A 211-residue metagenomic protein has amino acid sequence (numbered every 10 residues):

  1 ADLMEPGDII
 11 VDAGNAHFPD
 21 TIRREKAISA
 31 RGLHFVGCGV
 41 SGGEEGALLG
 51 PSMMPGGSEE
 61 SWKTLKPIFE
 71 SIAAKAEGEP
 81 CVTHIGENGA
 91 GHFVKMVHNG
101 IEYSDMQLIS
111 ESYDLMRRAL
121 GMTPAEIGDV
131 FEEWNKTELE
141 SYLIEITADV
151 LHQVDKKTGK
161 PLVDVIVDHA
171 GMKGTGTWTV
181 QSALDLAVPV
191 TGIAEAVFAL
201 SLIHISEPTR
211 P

Functional and structural regions predicted by a protein language model:
E5-I9, G14-W62: Rossmann-fold NAD(P)-binding glycine/threonine-rich loop
G42-L49, A74-Y103, L120-L139, L143-I144 (+4 more regions): Conserved Rossmann-fold dehydrogenase catalytic segment
S52-A74, M96, L115-L120: Rossmann-like NAD(P)H-binding beta-loop-alpha module
H92-E111, G171-V197, L202: Conserved phosphate/anionic-ligand binding catalytic regions in large, soluble enzymes, centered on
M116-I127, A183-V188: Inter-helical turn/loop segments and adjacent helix faces that build the functional surface of alpha-helical bundle
I203-P211: Residue-level detector of conserved catalytic or cofactor/ligand-binding positions in enzyme active sites
